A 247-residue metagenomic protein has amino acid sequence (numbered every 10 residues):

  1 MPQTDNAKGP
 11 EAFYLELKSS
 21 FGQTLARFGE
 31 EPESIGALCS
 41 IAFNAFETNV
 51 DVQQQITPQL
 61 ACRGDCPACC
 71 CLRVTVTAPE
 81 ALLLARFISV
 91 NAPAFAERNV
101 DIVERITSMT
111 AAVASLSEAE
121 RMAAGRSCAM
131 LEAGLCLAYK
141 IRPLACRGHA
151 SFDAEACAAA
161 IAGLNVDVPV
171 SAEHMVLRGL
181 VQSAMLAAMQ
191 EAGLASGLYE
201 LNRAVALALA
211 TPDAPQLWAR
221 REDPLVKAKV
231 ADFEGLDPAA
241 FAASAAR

Functional and structural regions predicted by a protein language model:
M1-A68, L72-L135, Y139-R247: Short loop/turn segments that flank or connect secondary-structure elements
